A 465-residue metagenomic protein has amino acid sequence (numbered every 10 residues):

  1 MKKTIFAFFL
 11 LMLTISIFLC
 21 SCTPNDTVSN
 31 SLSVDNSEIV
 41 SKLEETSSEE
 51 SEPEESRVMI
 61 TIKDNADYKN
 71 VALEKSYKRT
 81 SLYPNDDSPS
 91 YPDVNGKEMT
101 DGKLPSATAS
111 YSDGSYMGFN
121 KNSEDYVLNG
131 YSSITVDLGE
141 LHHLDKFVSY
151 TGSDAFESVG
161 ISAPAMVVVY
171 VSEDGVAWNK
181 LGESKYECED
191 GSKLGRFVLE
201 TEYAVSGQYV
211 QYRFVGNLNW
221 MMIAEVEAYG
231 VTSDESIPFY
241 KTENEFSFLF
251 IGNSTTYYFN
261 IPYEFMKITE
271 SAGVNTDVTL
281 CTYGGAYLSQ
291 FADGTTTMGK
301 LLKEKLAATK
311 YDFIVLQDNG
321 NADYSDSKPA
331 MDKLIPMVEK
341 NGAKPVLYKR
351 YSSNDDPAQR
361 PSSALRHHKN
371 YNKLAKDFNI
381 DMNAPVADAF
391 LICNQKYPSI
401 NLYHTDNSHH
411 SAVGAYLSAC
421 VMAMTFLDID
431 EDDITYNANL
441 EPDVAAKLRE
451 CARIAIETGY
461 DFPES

Functional and structural regions predicted by a protein language model:
F9-F18: Bacterial N-terminal signal peptides
F18-S37: Sec-dependent signal peptide cleavage junction
V58-Y68, P238-S271: N-terminal module-boundary/linker segments of secreted carbohydrate-active enzymes
M59-K69, L104-G182, K193-Y240: Aromatic, loop-rich ligand-recognition surfaces of beta-strand-rich domains
I60-A109: Predominantly extracellular/luminal regions of secreted and cell-surface proteins, especially disulfide-bonded
S247-L249, Y257-A330: Conserved SGNH/GDSL esterase-like catalytic core that processes O-acyl groups on lipids and polysaccharides
P336-P345, I380: A short helix->loop->beta-strand "cap" motif at the edges of active sites that frequently abuts
A364-I456, Y460-F462: Catalytic His-Asp segment of secreted/periplasmic serine-dependent ester chemistry enzymes
